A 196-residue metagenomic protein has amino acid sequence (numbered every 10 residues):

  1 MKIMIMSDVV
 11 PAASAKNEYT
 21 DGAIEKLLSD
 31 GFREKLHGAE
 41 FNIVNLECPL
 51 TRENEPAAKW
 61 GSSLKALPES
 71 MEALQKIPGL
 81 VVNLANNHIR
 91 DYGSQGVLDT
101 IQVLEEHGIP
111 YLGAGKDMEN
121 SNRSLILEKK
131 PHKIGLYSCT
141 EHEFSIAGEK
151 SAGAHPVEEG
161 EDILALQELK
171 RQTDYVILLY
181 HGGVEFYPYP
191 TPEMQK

Functional and structural regions predicted by a protein language model:
M1-N17, S29, L36-G38: N-terminal hydrophobic targeting/anchoring segments and the immediately downstream early-domain regions of hydrolases
I3-I5, E40-N45, L80-A85, P110-G113 (+2 more regions): Structural recognition of the beta-strand scaffold that forms the well-ordered cores of secreted hydrolase catalytic
M4-I5, V10-P11, A15, L64-E72 (+4 more regions): Hydrophobic structural segments
V9-A12, F41-K59, L80-G93: Active-site neighborhood of divalent metal-dependent phosphoester/pyrophosphate hydrolases
S14-G31, L64-K65, E128-L178, V184: Binuclear metal-dependent hydrolase catalytic cores centered on His/Asp/Glu-rich metal-binding motifs
R33-H37, N42, Q75, I101 (+3 more regions): Surface-exposed amphipathic alpha-helices with a cationic face
E53-Q75, D174-K196: Active-site-proximal segments of metal-dependent phosphoesterases and phosphodiesterases across multiple
G79-G135: Active-site-adjacent helix-turn-beta-strand microarchitecture at beta-sheet edges that either contains or buttresses
